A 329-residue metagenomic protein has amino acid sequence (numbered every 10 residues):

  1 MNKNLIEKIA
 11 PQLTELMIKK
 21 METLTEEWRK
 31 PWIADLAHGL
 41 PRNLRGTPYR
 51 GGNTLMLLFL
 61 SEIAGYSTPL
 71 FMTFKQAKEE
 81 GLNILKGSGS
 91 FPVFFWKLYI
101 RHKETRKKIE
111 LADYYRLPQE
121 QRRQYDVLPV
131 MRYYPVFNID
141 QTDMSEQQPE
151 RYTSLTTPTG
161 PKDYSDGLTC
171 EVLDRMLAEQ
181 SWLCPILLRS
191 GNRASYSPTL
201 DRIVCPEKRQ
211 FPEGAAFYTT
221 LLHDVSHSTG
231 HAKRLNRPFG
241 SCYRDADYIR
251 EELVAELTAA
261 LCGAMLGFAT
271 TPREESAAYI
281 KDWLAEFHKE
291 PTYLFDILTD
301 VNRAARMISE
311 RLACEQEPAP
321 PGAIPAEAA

Functional and structural regions predicted by a protein language model:
M1-A329: N-terminal accessory/interface modules of nucleic-acid-binding and processing proteins
